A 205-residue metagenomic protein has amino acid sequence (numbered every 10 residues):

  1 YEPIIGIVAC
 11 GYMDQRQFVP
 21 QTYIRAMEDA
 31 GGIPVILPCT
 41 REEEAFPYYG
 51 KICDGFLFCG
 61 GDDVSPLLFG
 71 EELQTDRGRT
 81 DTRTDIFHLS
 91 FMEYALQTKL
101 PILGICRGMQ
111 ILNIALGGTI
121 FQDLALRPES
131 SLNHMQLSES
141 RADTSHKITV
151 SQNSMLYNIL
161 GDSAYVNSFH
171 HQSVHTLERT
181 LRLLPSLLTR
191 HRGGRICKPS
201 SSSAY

Functional and structural regions predicted by a protein language model:
Y1-I105, N113-F121, A125-Y165, H171 (+2 more regions): N-terminal beta1-alpha1 cap of cysteine-dependent amidohydrolase-like domains
M109: The feature captures the ABC ATPase H-loop/switch
S202-Y205: Short FAD-binding loop at a beta-strand-to-alpha-helix junction that anchors the flavin cofactor in diverse
